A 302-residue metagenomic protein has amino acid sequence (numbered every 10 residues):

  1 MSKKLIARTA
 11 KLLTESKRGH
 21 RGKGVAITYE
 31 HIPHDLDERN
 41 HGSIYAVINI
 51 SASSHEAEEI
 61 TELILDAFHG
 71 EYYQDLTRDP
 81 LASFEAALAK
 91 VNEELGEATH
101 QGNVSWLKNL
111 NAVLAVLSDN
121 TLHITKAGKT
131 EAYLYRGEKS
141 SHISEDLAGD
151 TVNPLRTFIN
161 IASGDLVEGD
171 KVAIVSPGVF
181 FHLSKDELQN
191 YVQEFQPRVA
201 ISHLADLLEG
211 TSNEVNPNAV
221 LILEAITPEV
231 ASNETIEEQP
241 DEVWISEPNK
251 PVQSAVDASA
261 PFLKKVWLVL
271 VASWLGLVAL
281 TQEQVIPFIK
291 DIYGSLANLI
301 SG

Functional and structural regions predicted by a protein language model:
M1-Y72, N103-N111, T121-L122, A127-D146 (+1 more regions): N-terminal entry segment of metal-dependent catalytic domains or homologous docking segments
S2-R8, V167-V278: C-terminal catalytic subdomain
S43, T77, F84, E97-A98 (+3 more regions): Hydrophobic alpha-helical segments that drive targeting, anchoring, or assembly
H55, L183, P287: Residues that form or flank phosphate/diphosphate-binding pockets in enzymes that use nucleotide phosphates
L65-T99, N103, D186-L208: Helix-loop-helix
L114-V116, K126-G128, R136, S176 (+1 more regions): Short, structured patches in soluble enzyme cores that scaffold and shape functional sites
V278-V285: Alpha-helical transmembrane segments
V285-G302: Membrane-interfacial helical/loop segments at transmembrane boundaries in membrane proteins
